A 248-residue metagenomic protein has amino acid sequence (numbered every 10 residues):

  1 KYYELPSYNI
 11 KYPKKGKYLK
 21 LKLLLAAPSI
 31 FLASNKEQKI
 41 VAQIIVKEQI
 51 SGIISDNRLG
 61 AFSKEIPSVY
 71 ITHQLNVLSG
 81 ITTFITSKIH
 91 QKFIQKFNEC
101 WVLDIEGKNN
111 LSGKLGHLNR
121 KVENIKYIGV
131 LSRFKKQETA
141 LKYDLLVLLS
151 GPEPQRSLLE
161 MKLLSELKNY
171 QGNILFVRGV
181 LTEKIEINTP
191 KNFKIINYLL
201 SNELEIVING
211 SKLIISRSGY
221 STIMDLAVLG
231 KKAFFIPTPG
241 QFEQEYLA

Functional and structural regions predicted by a protein language model:
K1-A27, F193-I195: Conserved nucleotide-sugar phosphate-binding/catalytic loop shared by glycosyltransferases and other
L5-K11, Q74-V77, S132, Y198-N202 (+2 more regions): Short, acidic/turn-prone active-site loops that include or flank metal/cofactor- and phosphate-binding residues
Y18-G60: Conserved nucleotide-sugar donor-binding subdomain of glycosyltransferases
I40, I89, N202-E203, T222: Short acidic active-site motifs
K47-Q49, K96, D144, N209-G210: Alpha-helix C-terminal capping/helix-to-coil transition sites in glycosyltransferase folds
T72-H73, V77-P154, V177-T182: A nucleotide-sugar donor-handling region in carbohydrate enzymes
L115-H117, G129-L213, I223: Donor-nucleotide binding loops and adjacent catalytic segments primarily of GT-B fold Leloir glycosyltransferases
E203-L247: A donor-sugar binding/catalytic signature common to diverse glycosyltransferases and related nucleotide-sugar
